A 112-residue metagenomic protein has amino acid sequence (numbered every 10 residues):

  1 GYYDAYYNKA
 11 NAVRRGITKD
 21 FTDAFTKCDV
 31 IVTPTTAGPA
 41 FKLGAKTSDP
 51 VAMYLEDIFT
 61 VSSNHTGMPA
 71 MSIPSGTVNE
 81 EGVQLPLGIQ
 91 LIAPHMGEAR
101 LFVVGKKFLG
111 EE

Functional and structural regions predicted by a protein language model:
G1-H65: Serine-dependent amide/ester hydrolase catalytic core
G1-K19, K27, N64-E112: Structural helix-boundary/capping segments
